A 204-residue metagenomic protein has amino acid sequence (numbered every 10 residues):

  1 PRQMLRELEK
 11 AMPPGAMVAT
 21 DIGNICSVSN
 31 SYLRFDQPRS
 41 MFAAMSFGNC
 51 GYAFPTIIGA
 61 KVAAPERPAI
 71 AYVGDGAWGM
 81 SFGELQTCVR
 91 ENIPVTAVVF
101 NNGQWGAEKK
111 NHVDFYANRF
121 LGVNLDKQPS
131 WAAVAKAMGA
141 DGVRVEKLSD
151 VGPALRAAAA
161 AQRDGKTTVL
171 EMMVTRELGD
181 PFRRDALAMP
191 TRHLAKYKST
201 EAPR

Functional and structural regions predicted by a protein language model:
P1-A60: Active-site diphosphate/adenylate-binding microenvironment
P13-A16, D36-R39, A64-A69, F82 (+3 more regions): Short coil/turn connectors at secondary-structure junctions
C26-S27, G48-C50, W78-G79, G103-A107 (+1 more regions): Short gly/pro/ser/thr-enriched loop/turn and capping motifs at secondary-structure boundaries
A43-F47, A117-D126, T200-R204: A short acidic, glycine-rich active-site loop that binds or catalyzes chemistry on phosphate/adenosine moieties
A63-Q128: Conserved thiamine diphosphate
V113-R156: Conserved thiamine diphosphate
V151, A157-R204: Glycine/aspartate-rich loop-and-adjacent alpha/beta segment that forms the canonical ThDP
